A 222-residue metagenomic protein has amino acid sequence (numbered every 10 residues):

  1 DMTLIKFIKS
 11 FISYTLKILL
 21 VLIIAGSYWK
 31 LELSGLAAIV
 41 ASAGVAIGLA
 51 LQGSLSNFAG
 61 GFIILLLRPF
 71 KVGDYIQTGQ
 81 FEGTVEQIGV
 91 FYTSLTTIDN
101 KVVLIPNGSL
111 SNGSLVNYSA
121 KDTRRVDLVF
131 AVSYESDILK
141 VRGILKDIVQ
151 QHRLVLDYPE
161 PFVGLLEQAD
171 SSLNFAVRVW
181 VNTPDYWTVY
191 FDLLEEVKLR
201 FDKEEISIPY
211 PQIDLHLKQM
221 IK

Functional and structural regions predicted by a protein language model:
D1-L66, I98, V102-T123: Membrane-contacting alpha-helices and adjoining membrane-interface segments in channel/transport-associated proteins
I24, L55, G73, V85 (+6 more regions): Residue-level signature of catalytic and energy-coupling elements of molecular machines, predominantly ATP/GTP-dependent
A25-G26, V149, F201: Hydrophobic alpha-helix position signal
V45, L49-G53, E135-L139, W187-D192: Ordered, soluble secondary-structure elements with a strong preference for glycine-centered loop motifs and nearby
A50, N57, L65, L104 (+5 more regions): Conserved beta-strand segments that form the floor/walls of ligand-binding pockets within enzyme and binding domains
I63-Y158: Soluble accessory domains appended to multi-pass membrane transport proteins
S136, K146, L156-K222: Solvent-exposed, non-transmembrane regulatory segments of membrane-associated proteins
